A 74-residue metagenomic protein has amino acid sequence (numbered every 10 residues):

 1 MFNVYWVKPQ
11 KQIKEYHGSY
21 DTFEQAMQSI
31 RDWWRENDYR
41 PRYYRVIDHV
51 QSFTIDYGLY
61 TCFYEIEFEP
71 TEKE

Functional and structural regions predicted by a protein language model:
M1-Y16: Short aromatic-glycine-(Arg/Gly/Cys) micro-motifs in beta-strand/loop hairpins
K8, Q28, S52-T54: Intrinsic structural disorder/low-complexity segments
K8, S19-Y20, D56-Y60: Secondary-structure transition/turn motif
Q10-Q12, Y20-Y44: A short, charged, amphipathic alpha-helix used as a generic interaction element across diverse proteins
S19-Q25, F68-K73: A short, sequence-level motif marking secondary-structure junctions
D32-E74: Short, mixed-charge low-complexity intrinsically disordered segments
